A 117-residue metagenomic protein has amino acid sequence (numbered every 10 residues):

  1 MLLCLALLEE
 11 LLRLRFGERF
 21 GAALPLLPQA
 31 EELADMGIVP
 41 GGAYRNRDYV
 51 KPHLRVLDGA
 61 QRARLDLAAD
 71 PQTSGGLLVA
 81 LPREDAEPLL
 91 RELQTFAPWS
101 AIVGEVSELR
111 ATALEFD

Functional and structural regions predicted by a protein language model:
M1-D117: Glycine-/charge-enriched secondary-structure boundary and capping motifs
